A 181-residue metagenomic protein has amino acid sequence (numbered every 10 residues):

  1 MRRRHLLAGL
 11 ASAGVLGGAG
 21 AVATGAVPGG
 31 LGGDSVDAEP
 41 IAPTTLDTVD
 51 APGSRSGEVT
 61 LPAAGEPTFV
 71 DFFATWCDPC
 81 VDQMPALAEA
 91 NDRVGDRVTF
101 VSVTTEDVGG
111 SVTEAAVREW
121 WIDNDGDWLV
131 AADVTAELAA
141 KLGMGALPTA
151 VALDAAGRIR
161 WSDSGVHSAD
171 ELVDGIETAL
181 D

Functional and structural regions predicted by a protein language model:
M1-V49, D181: N-terminal targeting signals for export/organelle localization
P43-P67: A short beta-strand-turn-helix
F69-V70, F100: Hydrophobic beta-strand anchors of alpha/beta hydrolase catalytic cores
D71-D78, T104-T105: Aromatic-flanked redox-active Cys/Sec active sites in thiol-based oxidoreductases, especially the WC-centered
T75-D78, D82, E89-G95, I122-D125 (+5 more regions): Sec-exported extracytoplasmic/periplasmic mature domains
D82-N124, E137-A140: Structural microenvironment flanking redox-active thiols in thiol-disulfide oxidoreductases
R118-A156: Short, internal strand/loop/helix patches that form the active-site neighborhood or redox-interaction surface
A146, A152-D181: Thiol-/selenol-based redox modules, centered on thioredoxin-like and closely related oxidoreductase domains
